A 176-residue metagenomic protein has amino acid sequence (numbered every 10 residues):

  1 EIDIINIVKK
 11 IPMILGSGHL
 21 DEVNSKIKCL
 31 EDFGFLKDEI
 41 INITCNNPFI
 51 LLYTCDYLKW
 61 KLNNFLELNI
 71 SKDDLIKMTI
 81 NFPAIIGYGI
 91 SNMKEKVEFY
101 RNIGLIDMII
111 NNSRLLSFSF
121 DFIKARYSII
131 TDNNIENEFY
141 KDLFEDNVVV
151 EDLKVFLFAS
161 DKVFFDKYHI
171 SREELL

Functional and structural regions predicted by a protein language model:
E1-L176: Long amphipathic alpha-helical repeat/alpha-solenoid cores
